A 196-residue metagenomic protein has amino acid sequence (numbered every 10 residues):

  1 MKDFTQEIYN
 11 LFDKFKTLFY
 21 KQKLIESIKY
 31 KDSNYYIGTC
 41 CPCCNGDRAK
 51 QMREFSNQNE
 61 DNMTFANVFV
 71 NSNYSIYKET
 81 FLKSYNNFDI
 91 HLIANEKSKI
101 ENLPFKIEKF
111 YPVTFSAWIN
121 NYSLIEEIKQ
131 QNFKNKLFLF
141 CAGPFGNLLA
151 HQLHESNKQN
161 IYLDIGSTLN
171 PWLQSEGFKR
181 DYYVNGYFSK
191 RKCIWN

Functional and structural regions predicted by a protein language model:
M1-N102: Electropositive, gly/pro-rich neighborhoods at or near active sites that engage anionic ligands
C41, Y111-T114, G166: Residues at the C-termini of beta-strands that transition into short coil/loop
C41-C44, E96-K99, L139-L148, L169: Gly/Ser/Thr-rich loops at beta-strand to alpha-helix junctions that form or flank small-molecule/cofactor-binding
S84-E127: Redox- and metal-dependent alpha/beta enzyme cores, enriched for Fe-S-associated oxidoreductases and cofactor-handling
D89, K136-L137: Structural motif
Q131-K134: Glycine-rich phosphate-binding loop signature in dinucleotide/nucleotide-binding domains
F145-N196: C-terminal functional extensions of proteins
